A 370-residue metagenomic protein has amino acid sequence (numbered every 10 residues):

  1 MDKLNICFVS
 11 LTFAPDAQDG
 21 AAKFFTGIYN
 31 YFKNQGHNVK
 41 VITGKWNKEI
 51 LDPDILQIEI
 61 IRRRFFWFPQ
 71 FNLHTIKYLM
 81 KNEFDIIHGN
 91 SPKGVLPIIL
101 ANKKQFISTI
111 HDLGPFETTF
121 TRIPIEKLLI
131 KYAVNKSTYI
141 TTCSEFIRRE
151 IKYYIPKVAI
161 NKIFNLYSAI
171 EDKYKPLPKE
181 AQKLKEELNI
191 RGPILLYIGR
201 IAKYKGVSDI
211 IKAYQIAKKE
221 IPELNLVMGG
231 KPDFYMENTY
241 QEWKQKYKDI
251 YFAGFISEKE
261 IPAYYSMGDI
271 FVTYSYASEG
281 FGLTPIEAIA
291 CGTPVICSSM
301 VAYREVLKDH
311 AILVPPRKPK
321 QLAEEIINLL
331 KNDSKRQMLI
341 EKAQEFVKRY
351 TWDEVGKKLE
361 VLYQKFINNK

Functional and structural regions predicted by a protein language model:
C7, T141, N189-K205, I211-Y214 (+1 more regions): Conserved donor-binding/catalytic core segment of Leloir-type glycosyltransferases
K45-N47, I170, I198, N225-N238 (+1 more regions): Glycosyltransferase donor-sugar binding loop
G89-G94, I110: Short His-centered aromatic/hydrophobic patch
V134, F255-I256, A263-G268, L283: Short alpha-helical donor nucleotide-sugar binding micro-motif in glycosyltransferases
N135-K162, I170-D172: A short, active-site helix/loop in glycosyltransferases that binds the activated sugar's phosphate group
N238-K259: Nucleotide-activated donor-binding/catalytic signature segment of Leloir-type glycosyltransferases, i.e., the conserved
P294-C297: Short hydrophobic beta-strand element within catalytic cores of glycosyltransferases and related nucleotide-activated
I312-P319, N328-S334: Conserved acidic donor-binding segment of nucleotide-sugar-dependent glycosyltransferases
